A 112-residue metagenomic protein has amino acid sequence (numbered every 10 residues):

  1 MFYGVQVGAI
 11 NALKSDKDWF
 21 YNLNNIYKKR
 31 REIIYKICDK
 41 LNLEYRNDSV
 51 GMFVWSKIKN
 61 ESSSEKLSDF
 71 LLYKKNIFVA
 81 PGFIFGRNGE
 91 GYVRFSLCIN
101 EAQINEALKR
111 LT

Functional and structural regions predicted by a protein language model:
M1-I37, E44-D48: PLP-dependent aminotransferase class I/II
Q6, S49-G51, G89-Y92: A structure-centric signal for secondary-structure junctions around beta-strands
I10, Y35, W55, S68-D69 (+1 more regions): Non-transmembrane alpha-helical segments in soluble domains of secreted/periplasmic/extracellular proteins
Y27-K28, L41-K74: Conserved PLP-binding catalytic core of the aspartate aminotransferase-like
I37, W55, K66, S96-E101: Short alpha-helix boundary/capping motifs
D48, P81-G82: Residue-level detector of family-conserved "landmark" positions at structurally sensitive sites
E61, F70-V79, F85-T112: PLP-dependent enzyme catalytic core of the Aspartate aminotransferase-like
